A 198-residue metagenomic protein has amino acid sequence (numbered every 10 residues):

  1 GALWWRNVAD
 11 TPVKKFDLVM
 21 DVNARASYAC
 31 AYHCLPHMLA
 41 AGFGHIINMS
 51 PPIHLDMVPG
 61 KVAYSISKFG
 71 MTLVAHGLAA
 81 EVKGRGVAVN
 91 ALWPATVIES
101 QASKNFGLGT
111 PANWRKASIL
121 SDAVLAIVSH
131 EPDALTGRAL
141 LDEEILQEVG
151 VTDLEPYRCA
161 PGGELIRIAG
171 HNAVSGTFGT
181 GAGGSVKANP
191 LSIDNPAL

Functional and structural regions predicted by a protein language model:
G1, H45-P51, A88-W93, T136: Structural signature of the Rossmann-like NAD(P)-dependent dehydrogenase/reductase core
R6, V87, A91-F106: Short beta-loop-alpha junction of Rossmann-like oxidoreductase domains
R6-N7, H33-G42, E81: A short helix-coil junction within the Rossmann-fold of NAD(P)-dependent oxidoreductases
R6-V8, P12-D17: Substrate-binding pocket helix/loop in short-chain dehydrogenase/reductase
A31-Y32, H76: A short, exposed helix-loop element centered on a Lys and neighboring polar residues
H45-G84, T96-V97: Catalytic loop of short-chain dehydrogenase/reductase
G84, A91-L92, L108-L198: C-terminal helical subdomain
